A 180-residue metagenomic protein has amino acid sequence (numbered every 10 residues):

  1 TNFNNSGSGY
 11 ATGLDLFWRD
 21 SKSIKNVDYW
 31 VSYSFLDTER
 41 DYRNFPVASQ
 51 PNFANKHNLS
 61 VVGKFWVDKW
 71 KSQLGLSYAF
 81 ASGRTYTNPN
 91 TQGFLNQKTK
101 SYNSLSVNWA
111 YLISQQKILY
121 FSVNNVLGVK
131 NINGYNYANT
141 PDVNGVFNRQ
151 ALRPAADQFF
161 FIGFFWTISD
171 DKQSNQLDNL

Functional and structural regions predicted by a protein language model:
T1, F45-N52, N90-Q97, Y135-G145 (+1 more regions): Flexible, surface-exposed loop regions and adjacent strand-edge segments of Gram-negative outer-membrane beta-barrel
N2-T85, L177: Gram-negative outer-membrane beta-barrel transporters
S6-A11, P51-K56, Q97-Y102, L152-Q158: Short sequence motifs at beta-strands and strand-loop junctions characteristic of Gram-negative outer-membrane
W18, N108-I113: Alpha-helix C-terminal capping segments
S77, S104-S106: Extracytoplasmic gating/loop element in the C-terminal half of outer-membrane beta-barrel translocons and assembly
S82-T87, Y111-L180: C-terminal beta-signal and adjacent terminal beta-strands/loops of Gram-negative outer-membrane beta-barrel proteins
Q92-K98, S106-A110, Q150: Short, glycine/charged-rich beta-strand-loop motifs at protein surfaces that mediate ligand recognition and catalysis
